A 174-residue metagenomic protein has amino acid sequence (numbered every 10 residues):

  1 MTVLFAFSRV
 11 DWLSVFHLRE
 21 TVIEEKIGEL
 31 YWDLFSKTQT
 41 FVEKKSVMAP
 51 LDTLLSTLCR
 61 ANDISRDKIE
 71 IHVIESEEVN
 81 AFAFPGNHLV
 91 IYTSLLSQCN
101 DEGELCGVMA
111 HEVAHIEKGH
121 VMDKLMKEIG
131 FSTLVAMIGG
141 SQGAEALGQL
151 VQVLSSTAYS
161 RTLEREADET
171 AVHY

Functional and structural regions predicted by a protein language model:
M1-Y174: A Zn2+-metalloprotease active-site environment signal
